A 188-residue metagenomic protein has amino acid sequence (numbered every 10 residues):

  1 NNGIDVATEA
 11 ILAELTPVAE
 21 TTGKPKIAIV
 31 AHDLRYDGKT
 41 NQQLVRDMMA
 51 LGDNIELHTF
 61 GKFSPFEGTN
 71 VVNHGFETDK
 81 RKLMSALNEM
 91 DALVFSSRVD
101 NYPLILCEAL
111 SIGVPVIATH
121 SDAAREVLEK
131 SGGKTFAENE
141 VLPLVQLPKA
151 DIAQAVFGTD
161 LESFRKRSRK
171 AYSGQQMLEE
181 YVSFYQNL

Functional and structural regions predicted by a protein language model:
N1-L15, S64: Short beta-strand->alpha-helix junction loop in the catalytic core of nucleotide-activated group-transfer enzymes
I11, V141-N187: A charged, aromatic-enriched C-terminal amphipathic alpha-helix characteristic of glycosyltransferases across folds
T22-F66, N73: Conserved catalytic-core segment of nucleotide-activated headgroup transferases in glycan assembly
S85-M90: Short alpha-helical donor nucleotide-sugar binding micro-motif in glycosyltransferases
L93-V94: A short hydrophobic beta-strand element within the catalytic core of glycosyltransferases that build diverse glycans
R98: Aromatic "clamp/platform" in nucleotide-sugar-dependent glycosyltransferases that forms part of the donor/acceptor
P103-L106, A124: Short glycine/serine-rich donor-binding loops of glycosyltransferases
P115-A118, R125: Short hydrophobic beta-strand element within catalytic cores of glycosyltransferases and related nucleotide-activated
